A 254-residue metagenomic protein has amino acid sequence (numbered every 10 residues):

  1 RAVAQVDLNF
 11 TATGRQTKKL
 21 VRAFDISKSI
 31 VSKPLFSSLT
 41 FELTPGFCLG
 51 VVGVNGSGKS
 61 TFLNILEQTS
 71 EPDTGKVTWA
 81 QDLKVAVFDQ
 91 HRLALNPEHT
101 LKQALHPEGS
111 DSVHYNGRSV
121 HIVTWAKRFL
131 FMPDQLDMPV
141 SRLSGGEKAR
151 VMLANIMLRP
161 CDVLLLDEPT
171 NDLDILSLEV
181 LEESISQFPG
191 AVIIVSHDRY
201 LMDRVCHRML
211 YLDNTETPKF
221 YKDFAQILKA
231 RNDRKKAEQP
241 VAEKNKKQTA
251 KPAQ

Functional and structural regions predicted by a protein language model:
R1-Q5: P-loop NTPase nucleotide-binding module
F10-Q254: ABC ATP-binding cassette signature C-motif
